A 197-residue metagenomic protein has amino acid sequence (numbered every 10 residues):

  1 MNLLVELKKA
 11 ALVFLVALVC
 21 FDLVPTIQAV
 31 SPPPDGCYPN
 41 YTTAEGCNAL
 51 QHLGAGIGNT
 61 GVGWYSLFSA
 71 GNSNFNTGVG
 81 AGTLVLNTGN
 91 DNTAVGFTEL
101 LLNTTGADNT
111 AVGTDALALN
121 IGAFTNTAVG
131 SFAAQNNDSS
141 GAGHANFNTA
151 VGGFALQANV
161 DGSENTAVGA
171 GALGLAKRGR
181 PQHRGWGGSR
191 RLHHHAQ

Functional and structural regions predicted by a protein language model:
M1-Q197: Glycine- and small/polar-enriched repetitive beta-structure motifs of secreted/surface proteins
